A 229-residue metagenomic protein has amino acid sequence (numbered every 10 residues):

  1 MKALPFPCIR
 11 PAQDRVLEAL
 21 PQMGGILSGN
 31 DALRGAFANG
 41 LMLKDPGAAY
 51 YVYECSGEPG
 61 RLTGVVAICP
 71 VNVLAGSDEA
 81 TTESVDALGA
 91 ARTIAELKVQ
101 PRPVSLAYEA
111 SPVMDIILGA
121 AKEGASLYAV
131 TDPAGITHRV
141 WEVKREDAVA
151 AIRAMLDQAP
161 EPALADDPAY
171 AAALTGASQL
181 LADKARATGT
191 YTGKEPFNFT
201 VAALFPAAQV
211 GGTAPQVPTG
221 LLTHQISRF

Functional and structural regions predicted by a protein language model:
M1-F229: Surface-exposed, charge/polar-rich loops and edge strands
